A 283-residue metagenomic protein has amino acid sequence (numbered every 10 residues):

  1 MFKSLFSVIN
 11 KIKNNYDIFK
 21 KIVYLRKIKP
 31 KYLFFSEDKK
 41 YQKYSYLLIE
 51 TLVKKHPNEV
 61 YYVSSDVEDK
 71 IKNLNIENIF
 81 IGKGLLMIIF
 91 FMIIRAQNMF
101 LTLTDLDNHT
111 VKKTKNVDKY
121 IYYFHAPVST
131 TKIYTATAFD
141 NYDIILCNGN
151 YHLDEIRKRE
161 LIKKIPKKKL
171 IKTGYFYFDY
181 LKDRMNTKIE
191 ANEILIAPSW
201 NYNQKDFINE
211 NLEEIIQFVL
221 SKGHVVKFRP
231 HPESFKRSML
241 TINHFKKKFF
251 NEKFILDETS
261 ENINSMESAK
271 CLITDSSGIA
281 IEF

Functional and structural regions predicted by a protein language model:
M1-D38: Membrane-proximal basic amphipathic "stem/tether" segments
K3-I18, A138-I208, P232-F235: A nucleotide-sugar donor-handling region in carbohydrate enzymes
L25-L33, H56-P57, N116-D118, T187-E193: A short, charged/proline- and glycine-enriched loop that marks the coil->beta-strand transition at the N-terminal
L33-L181: Active-site and donor-binding regions of nucleotide-sugar-utilizing enzymes
K40-P57, F176-F245: Conserved catalytic-core segment of nucleotide-activated headgroup transferases in glycan assembly
K83-M92, I255-S265: Short acidic low-complexity segments
M99, T104, I121-Y122, T259-F283: A donor-sugar binding/catalytic signature common to diverse glycosyltransferases and related nucleotide-sugar
T241-E258: Nucleotide-activated donor-binding/catalytic signature segment of Leloir-type glycosyltransferases, i.e., the conserved
